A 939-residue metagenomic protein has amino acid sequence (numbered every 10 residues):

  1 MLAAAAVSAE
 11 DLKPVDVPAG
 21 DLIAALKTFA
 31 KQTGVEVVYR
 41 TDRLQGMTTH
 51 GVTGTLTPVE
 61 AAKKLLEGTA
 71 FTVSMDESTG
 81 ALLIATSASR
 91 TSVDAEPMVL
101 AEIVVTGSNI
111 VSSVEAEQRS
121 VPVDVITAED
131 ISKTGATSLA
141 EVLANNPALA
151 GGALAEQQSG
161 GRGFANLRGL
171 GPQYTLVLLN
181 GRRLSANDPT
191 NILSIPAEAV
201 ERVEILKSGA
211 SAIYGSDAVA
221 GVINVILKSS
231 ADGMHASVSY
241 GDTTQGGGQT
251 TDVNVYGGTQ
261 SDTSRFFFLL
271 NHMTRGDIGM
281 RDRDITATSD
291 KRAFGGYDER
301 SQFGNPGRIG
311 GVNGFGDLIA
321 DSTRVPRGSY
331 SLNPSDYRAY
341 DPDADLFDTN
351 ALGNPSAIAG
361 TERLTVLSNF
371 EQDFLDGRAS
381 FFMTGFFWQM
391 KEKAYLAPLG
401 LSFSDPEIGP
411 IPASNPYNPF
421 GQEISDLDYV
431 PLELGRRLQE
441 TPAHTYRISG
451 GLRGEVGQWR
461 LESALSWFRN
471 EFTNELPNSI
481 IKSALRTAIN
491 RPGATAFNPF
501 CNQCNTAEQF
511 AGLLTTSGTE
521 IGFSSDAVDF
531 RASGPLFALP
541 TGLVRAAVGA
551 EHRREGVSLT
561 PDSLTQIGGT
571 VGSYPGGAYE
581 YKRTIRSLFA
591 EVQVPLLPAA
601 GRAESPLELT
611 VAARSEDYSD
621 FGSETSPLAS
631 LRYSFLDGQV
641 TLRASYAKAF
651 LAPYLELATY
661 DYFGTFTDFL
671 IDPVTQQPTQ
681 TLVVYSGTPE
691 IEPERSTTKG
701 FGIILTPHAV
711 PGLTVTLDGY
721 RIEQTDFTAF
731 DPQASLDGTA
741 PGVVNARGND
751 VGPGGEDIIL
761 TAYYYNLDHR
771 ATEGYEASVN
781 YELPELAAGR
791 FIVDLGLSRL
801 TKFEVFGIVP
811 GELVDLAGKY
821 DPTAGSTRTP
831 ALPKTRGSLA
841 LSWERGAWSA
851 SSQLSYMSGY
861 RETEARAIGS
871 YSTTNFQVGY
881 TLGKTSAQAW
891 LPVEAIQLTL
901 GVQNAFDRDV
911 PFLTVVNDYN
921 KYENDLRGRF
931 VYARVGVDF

Functional and structural regions predicted by a protein language model:
A9-K13, E36-H50, V104-T134, F164: N-terminal periplasmic "start-of-domain" segments of outer-membrane beta-barrel proteins
L82, L139-V142, G163-N166, L178 (+3 more regions): N-terminal periplasmic accessory domains that precede and gate Gram-negative outer-membrane beta-barrel machines
L82-A85, S112, A140-R182: Extracytoplasmic beta-strand/coil segments of soluble accessory domains associated with Gram-negative outer-membrane
R182-K207: Short acidic/polar hinge/loop motifs at secondary-structure boundaries that mediate gating or recognition
S230-G233, G246, D262-T263, F374-A379 (+8 more regions): Short loop/turn motifs that connect adjacent beta-strands in outer-membrane beta-barrel proteins
I278, D282, T288-A293, R324-T361 (+6 more regions): Surface-exposed, low-complexity loop segments enriched in small/polar and acidic residues
V548, A603, T714, G719-R861: Gram-negative outer-membrane beta-barrel transporters
T801-K802, S855-R861, Y880-F939: C-terminal beta-signal and adjacent terminal beta-strands/loops of Gram-negative outer-membrane beta-barrel proteins
